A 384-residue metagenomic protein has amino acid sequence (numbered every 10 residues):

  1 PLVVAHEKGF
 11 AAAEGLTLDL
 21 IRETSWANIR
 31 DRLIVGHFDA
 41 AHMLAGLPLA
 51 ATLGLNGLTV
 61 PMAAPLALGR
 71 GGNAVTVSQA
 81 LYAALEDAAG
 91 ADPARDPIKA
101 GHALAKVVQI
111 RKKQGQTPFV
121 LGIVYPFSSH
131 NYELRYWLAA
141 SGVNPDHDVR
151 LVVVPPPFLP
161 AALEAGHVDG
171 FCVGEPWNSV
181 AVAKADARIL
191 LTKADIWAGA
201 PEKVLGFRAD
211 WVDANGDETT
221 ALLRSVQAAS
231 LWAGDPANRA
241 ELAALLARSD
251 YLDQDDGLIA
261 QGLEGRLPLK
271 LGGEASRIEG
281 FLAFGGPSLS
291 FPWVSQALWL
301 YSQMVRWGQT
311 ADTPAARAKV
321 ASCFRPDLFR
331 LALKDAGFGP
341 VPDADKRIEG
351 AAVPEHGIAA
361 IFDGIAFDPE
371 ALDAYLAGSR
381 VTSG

Functional and structural regions predicted by a protein language model:
P1-D146, V152, D169-S179, D186-G199: Short, glycine-/small- and polar/acidic-enriched structural segments that line small-molecule recognition paths
R22, W26, L68, F127 (+7 more regions): Solvent-exposed, acidic/flexible segments
F38-D39, H147-I189, R208, A244 (+3 more regions): Ligand-binding pocket segment of bilobal, Venus flytrap-like solute-binding proteins
V75-T76, V204-F207, W211-V212: Short glycine- and hydrophobic/aromatic-rich loop-to-beta-strand nucleating segment in the catalytic cores
N144-V149, D213-T219: Inter-helical turn/loop segments and adjacent helix faces that build the functional surface of alpha-helical bundle
N215-L328: Secondary-structure end/capping motifs
L298-G384: Conserved C-terminal helix/tail region of periplasmic/extracytoplasmic solute-binding proteins
